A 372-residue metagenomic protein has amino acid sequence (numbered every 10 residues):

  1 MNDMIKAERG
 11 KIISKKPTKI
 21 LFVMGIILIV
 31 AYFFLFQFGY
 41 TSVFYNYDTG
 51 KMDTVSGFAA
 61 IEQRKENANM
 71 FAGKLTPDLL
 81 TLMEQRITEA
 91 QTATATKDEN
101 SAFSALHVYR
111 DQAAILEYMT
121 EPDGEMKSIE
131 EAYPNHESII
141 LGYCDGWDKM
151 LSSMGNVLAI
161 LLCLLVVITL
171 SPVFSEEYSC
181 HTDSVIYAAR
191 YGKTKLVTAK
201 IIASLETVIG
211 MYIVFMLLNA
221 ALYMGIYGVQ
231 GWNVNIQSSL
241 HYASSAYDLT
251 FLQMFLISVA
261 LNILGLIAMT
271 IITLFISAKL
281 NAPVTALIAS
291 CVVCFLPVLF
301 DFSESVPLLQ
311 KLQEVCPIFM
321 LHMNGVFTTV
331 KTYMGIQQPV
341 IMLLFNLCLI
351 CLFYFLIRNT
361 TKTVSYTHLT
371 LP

Functional and structural regions predicted by a protein language model:
M1-L21: Aromatic- and glycine-rich beta-strand/loop motifs that create alpha-glucan
I26-A72, S101-E177, T198-K279, L299 (+1 more regions): Secretory targeting signals
Y187-K193: Short helix-to-coil transition segments within interhelical loops that connect adjacent transmembrane helices
L280-V315: Transmembrane helix segments
N346-Y354: Hydrophobic cores of alpha-helical transmembrane segments in multi-pass inner/ER membrane proteins, independent
R358-Y366: Membrane-interface capping segments at transmembrane-helix boundaries
T367-P372: Conserved small/polar residues in nucleotide/adenosyl-binding loops
